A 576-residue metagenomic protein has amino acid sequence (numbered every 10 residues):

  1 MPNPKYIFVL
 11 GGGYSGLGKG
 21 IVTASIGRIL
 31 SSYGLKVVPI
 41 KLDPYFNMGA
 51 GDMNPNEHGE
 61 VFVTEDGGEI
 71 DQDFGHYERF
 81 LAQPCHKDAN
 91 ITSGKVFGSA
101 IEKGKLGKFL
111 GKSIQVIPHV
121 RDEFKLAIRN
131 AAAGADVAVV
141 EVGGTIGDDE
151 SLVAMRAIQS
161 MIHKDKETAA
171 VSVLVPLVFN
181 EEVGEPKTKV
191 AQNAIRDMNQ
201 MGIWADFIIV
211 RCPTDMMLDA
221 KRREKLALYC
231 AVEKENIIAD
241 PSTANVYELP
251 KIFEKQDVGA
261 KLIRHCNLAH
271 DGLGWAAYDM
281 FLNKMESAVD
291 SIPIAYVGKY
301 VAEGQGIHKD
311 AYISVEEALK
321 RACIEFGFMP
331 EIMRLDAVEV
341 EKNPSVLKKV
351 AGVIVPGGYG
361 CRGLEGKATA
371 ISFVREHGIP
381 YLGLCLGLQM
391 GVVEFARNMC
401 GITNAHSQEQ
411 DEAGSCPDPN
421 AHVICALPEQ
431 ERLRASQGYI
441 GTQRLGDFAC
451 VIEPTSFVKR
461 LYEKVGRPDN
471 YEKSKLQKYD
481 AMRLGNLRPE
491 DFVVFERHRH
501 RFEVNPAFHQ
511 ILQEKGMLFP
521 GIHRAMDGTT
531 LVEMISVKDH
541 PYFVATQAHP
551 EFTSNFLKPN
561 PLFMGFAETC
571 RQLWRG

Functional and structural regions predicted by a protein language model:
M1-E331, V338-G352, Y359-G360, G366-F373 (+4 more regions): Flexible phosphate-sensing "switch/lid" loops adjacent to ATP/NTP-binding sites across phosphate-transfer
G11, K41, C212, P241 (+11 more regions): Active-site proximal loops enriched in glycine and acidic residues that flank catalytic Cys/His/Asp and coordinate
G20, A24-R28, S32, L319 (+3 more regions): Cysteine-nucleophile active-site neighborhood
C85-N90, V232-A239, A269-A276, M329 (+2 more regions): Short, surface-exposed acidic
A127, M280-M285, E341-P344, S436-G438 (+4 more regions): Generic recognition of flexible, low-complexity loop/linker segments
R196-M201, S436-G441, V465, R483-G485: Short, flexible, solvent-exposed loop/turn segments with mixed acidic/basic and small polar residues
E303-G306, G358-G363, R499, E551-K558: Short, contiguous acidic/charged loop-to-helix segments that flank catalytic cores in large enzymes
P454-G576: C-terminal and late-domain segments of enzyme folds
